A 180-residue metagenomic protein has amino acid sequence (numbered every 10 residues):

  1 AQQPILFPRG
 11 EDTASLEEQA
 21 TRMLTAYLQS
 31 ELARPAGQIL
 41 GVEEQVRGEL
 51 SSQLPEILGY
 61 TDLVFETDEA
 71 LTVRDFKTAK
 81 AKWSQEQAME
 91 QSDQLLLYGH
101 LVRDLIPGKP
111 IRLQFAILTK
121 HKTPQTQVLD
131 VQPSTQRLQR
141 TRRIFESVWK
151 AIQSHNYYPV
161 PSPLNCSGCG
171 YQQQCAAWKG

Functional and structural regions predicted by a protein language model:
A1-E44, E49-L50: A non-catalytic, helix-rich entry segment at domain boundaries
Q2-Q3, V73, A79, E146-Q153: Short amphipathic alpha-helical segments and their helix-coil junctions
L16, A20, Q91-Q94, T141: Hydrophobic (often cysteine-bearing) scaffold residues that line and stabilize catalytic clefts of nucleotide/cofactor
Q19-A26, L97, L101, Q174: Alpha-helical scaffold segments in carbohydrate-active enzymes
R34, F65-A70, D104-I111: Secondary-structure boundary elements
G41-V102: Non-catalytic protein-protein interaction segments used by genome-maintenance enzymes to assemble and couple activities
Q85-A88, H100-G180: Metal-dependent nuclease catalytic regions and adjoining charged, substrate-binding loops involved in nucleic-acid end
